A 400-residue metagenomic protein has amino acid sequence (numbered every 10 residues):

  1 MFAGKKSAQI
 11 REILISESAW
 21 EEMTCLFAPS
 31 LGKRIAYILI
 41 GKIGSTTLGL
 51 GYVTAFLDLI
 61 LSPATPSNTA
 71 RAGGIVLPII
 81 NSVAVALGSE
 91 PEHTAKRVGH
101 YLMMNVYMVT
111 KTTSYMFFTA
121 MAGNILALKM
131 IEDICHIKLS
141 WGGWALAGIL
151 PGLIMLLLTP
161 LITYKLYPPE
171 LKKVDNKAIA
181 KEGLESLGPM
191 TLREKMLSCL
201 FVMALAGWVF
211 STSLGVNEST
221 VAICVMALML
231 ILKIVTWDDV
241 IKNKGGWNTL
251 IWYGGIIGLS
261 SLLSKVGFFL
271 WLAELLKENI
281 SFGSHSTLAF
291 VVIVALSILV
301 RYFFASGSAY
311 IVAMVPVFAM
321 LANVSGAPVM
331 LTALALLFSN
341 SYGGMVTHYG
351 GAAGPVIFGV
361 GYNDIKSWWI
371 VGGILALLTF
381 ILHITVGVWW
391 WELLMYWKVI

Functional and structural regions predicted by a protein language model:
A28, D133-H136, G142-E274, I374-F380 (+1 more regions): Hydrophobic transmembrane alpha-helices of multi-pass small-molecule transporters
A28-I38, I231-I241, S297-F303, D364: C-terminal ends of transmembrane helices
A28-K33, S62-I75, T113-G123, G215-N217 (+3 more regions): Short helix-coil transition sites and intra-membrane helix breaks within transmembrane domains of multi-pass
R34, N68-A72, L87-G188, F338-I400: Juxtamembrane and boundary regions of transmembrane helices in multi-pass small-molecule transporters and channels
R34-G44, S82-V85, E185-S186, I241-G245 (+3 more regions): Short amphipathic alpha-helical coupling elements at transmembrane boundaries
I43-I79, F282-S325, V329, A333-F338: Hydrophobic alpha-helical transmembrane segments of multi-pass integral membrane proteins, predominantly secondary
L48-F56, M103-M104, A145-I149, S198-V202 (+6 more regions): Hydrophobic alpha-helical transmembrane segments
V216-M226, L276-A289, L334-T347: Structural signature of hydrophobic alpha-helical transmembrane segments
